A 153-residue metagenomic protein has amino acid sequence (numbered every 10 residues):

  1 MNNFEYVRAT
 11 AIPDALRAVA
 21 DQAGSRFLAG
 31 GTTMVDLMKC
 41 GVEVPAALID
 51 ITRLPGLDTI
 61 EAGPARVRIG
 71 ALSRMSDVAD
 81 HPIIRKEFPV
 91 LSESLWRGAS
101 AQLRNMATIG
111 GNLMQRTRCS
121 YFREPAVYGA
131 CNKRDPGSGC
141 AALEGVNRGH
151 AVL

Functional and structural regions predicted by a protein language model:
M1-L153: C-terminal structural segment of proteins
